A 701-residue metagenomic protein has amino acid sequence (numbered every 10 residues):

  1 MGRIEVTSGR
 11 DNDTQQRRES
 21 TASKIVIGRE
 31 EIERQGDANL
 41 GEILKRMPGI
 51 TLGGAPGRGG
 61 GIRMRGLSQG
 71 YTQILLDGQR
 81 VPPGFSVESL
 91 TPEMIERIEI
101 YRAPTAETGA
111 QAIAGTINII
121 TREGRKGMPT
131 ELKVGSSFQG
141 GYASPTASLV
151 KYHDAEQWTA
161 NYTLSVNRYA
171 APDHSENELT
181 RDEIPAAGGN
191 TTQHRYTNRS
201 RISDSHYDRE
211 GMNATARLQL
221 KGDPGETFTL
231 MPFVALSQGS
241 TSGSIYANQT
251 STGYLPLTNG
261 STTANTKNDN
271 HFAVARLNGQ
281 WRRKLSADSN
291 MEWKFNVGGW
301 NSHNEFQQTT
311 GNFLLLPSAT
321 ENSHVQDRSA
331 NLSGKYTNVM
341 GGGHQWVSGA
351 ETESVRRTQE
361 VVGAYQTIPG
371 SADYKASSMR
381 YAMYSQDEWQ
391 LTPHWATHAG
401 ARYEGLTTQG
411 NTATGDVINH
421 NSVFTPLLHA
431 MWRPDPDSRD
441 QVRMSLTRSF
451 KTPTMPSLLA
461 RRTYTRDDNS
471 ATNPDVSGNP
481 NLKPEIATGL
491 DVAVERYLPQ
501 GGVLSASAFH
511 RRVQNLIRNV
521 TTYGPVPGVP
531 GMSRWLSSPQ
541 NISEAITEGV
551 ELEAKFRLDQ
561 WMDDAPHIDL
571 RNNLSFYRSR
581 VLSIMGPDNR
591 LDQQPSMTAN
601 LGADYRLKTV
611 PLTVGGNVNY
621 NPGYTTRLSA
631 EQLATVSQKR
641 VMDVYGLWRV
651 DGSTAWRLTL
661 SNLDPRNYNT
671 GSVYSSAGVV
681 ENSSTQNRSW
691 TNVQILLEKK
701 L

Functional and structural regions predicted by a protein language model:
I4-Q35, G60-G61, Q69-T72, R125: N-terminal periplasmic "start-of-domain" segments of outer-membrane beta-barrel proteins
L40-I43, G60-R63, I100, A112-V134 (+1 more regions): N-terminal periplasmic accessory domains that precede and gate Gram-negative outer-membrane beta-barrel machines
G41-Q79: Extracytoplasmic beta-strand/coil segments of soluble accessory domains associated with Gram-negative outer-membrane
L52, R63, Q79-T105, L149: Short acidic/polar hinge/loop motifs at secondary-structure boundaries that mediate gating or recognition
N213-S237, N265-V417, W432-D437, G549-R557 (+1 more regions): Face-selective signature of the C-terminal outer-membrane beta-barrel domain
S329-K335, A382, N479, K483 (+4 more regions): Outer membrane beta-barrel strand-and-loop segments of large Gram-negative receptors, especially TonB-dependent
A396, S505-V513, P530-Y624, L628: Gram-negative outer-membrane beta-barrel transporters
Y620-T626, L647-L701: C-terminal beta-signal and adjacent terminal beta-strands/loops of Gram-negative outer-membrane beta-barrel proteins
